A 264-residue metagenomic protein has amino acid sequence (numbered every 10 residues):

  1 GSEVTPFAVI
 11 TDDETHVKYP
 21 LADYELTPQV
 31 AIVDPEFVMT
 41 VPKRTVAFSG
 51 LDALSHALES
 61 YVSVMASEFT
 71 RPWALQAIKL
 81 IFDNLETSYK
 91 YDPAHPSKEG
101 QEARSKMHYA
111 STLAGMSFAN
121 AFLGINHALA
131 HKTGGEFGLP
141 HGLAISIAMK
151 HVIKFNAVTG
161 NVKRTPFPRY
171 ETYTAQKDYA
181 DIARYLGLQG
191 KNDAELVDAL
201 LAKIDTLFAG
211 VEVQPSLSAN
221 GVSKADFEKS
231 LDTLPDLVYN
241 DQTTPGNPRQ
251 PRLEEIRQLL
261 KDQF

Functional and structural regions predicted by a protein language model:
G1-F69, T159, T174-D181: A glycine/threonine-rich phosphate-anchoring loop and its flanking beta-alpha core in nucleotide/phosphate-binding
K43-L113, S117: C-terminal and late-domain segments of enzyme folds
L54-L58, M107-G115, L129, M149-I153 (+4 more regions): Short alpha-helical scaffolding segments that buttress acidic/His motifs in well-ordered protein cores
M65-W73, K90-K106, A121-N126, R164 (+3 more regions): Flexible, glycine/charged-enriched surface loops at secondary-structure junctions
T112-I145, N240-G246: Glycine-rich phosphate/pyrophosphate-binding beta-alpha loops
L139, L143-D226: Gly/Pro-rich interdomain helix-loop hinge
K224-F264: Short, amphipathic C-terminal "tail helix"
